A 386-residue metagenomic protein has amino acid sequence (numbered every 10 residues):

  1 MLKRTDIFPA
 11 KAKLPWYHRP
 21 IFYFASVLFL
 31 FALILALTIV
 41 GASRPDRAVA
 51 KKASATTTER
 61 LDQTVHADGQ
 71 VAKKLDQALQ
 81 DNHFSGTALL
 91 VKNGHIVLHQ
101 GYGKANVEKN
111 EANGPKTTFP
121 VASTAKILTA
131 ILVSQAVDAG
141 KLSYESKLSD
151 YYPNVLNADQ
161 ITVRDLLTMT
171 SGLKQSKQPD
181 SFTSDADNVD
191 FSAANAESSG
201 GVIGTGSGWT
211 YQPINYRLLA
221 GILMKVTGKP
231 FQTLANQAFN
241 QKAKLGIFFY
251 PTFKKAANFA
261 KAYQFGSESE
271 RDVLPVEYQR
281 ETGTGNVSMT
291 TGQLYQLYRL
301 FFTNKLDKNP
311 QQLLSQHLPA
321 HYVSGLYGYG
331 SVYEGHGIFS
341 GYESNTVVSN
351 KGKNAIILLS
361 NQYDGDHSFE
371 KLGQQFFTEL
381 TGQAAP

Functional and structural regions predicted by a protein language model:
L2-K92, I96, V276-P386: Catalytic loop of the DD-peptidase/beta-lactamase superfamily, centered on the K-T-G motif and neighboring
Q63, A67, Q80-N82, N113-L128 (+12 more regions): Extracytoplasmic/periplasmic, Sec-exported soluble proteins
A88-L89, G94, P115-Y144, Y216-M224 (+2 more regions): Active-site SXXK
I96-Y102: Amphipathic coiled-coil signal-relay and dimerization helices
G103-A105, Q362: A generic structural motif
E108, D190-V202, Q264-Y278: The feature captures the short pre-catalytic strand/loop hairpin that immediately precedes and shapes the active-site
P120-V121, A136-K174, K225-A262: Active-site helix/loop module of the DD-peptidase/beta-lactamase fold, centered on the serine-lysine SxxK catalytic
Q178-T252, E281, G285: Catalytic-site signature segments of enzymes, centered on catalytic residues
